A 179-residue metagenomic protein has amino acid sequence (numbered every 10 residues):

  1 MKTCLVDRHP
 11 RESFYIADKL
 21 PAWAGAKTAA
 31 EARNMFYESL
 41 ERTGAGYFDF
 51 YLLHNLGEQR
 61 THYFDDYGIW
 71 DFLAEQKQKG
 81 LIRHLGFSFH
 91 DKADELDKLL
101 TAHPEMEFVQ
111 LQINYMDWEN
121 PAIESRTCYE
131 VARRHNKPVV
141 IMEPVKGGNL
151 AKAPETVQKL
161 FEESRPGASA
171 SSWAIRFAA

Functional and structural regions predicted by a protein language model:
M1, A17, D49-L53, G86-F87 (+1 more regions): Short beta-strand segments at enzyme active-site cores
M1, A24-K27: Short active-site-adjacent helix-start/loop capping segments
K2-S13, S39-G46, K77, K98-P104 (+1 more regions): Acidic (Asp/Glu)-rich catalytic clusters
K2-T3, D18, N34-Y37: N-terminal, well-ordered alpha-helical segments
E12-A24, Y51-L56, Q112: A short, structured active-site edge motif that brings together acidic residues
A26-M35: Glycine-rich anion/phosphate-binding loops
L40-T61: Active-site groove signature of glycoside hydrolases
L56-A179: Beta/alpha (TIM)-barrel catalytic core signal, keyed to glycine-rich beta->alpha loops juxtaposed to Asp/Glu that bind
